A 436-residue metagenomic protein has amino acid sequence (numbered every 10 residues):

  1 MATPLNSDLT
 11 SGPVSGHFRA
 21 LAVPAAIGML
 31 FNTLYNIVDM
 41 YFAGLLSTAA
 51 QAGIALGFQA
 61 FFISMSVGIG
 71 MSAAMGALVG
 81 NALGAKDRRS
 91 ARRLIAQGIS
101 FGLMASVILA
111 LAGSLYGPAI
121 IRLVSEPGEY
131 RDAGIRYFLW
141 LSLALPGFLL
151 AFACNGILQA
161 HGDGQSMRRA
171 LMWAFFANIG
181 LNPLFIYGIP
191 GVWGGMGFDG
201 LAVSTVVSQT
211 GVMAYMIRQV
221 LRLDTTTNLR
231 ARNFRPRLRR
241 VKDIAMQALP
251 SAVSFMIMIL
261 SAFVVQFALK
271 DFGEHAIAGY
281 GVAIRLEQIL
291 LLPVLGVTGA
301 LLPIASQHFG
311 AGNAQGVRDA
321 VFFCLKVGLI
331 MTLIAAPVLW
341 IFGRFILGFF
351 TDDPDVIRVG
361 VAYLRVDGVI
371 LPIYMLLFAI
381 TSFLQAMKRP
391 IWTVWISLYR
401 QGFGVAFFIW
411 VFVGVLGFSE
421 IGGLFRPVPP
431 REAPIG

Functional and structural regions predicted by a protein language model:
M1-A22, V79-P146, G191-L249, A305-I370 (+1 more regions): Short alpha-helical transmembrane segments in multi-pass integral membrane proteins
A20-D39, W140, A151, A174 (+4 more regions): Transmembrane helical elements of multi-pass membrane transporters/channels
V23, I27, G57-A60, S100 (+14 more regions): Hydrophobic residues within alpha-helical transmembrane segments of multi-pass solute transporters/permease subunits
L30, L34-A52, I121-G128, L184-M196 (+5 more regions): Helix-terminus/linker motif at the lipid-water interface of multi-pass membrane proteins
T48-Q59, G134, F138, A202 (+3 more regions): Small-residue hotspots at the loop-to-helix junctions and early N-terminal turns of transmembrane alpha-helices
Q51-L111, F148-G162, S166-M167, G279-P337 (+2 more regions): Small-residue-rich hydrophobic transmembrane alpha-helices
I63-S66, A110, N178-N182, M213-I217 (+4 more regions): Hydrophobic transmembrane alpha-helices of multi-pass small-molecule transporters
S72, L141-Q159, M167-F175, G200-M216 (+4 more regions): Short runs within selected transmembrane alpha-helices of multi-pass transporters and secretion channels
